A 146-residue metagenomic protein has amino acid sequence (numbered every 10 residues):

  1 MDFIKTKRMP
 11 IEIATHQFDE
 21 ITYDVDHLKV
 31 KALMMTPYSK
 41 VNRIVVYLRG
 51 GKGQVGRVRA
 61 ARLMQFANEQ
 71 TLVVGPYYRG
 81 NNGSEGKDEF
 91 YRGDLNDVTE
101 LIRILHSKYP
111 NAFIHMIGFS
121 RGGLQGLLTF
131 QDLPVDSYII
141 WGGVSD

Functional and structural regions predicted by a protein language model:
D2-Y38: N-terminal cap/lid segment of alpha/beta-hydrolase-fold proteins
N42-G51: Short beta-strand element of the alpha/beta-hydrolase
R57-G75: Short amphipathic alpha-helix adjacent to the substrate-entry channel of hydrolases
G80-Y91: Glycine-rich "HGGG/HGxG" loop immediately N-terminal to the catalytic nucleophile of the alpha/beta-hydrolase
E89-K108: Alpha/beta-hydrolase active-site loop
Y109-S120: Alpha/beta-hydrolase fold nucleophile elbow
G118-L128: Glycine-rich nucleophile elbow surrounding the catalytic serine of serine-hydrolase chemistry
L128-D146: Hydrolase active-site cap/lid region
